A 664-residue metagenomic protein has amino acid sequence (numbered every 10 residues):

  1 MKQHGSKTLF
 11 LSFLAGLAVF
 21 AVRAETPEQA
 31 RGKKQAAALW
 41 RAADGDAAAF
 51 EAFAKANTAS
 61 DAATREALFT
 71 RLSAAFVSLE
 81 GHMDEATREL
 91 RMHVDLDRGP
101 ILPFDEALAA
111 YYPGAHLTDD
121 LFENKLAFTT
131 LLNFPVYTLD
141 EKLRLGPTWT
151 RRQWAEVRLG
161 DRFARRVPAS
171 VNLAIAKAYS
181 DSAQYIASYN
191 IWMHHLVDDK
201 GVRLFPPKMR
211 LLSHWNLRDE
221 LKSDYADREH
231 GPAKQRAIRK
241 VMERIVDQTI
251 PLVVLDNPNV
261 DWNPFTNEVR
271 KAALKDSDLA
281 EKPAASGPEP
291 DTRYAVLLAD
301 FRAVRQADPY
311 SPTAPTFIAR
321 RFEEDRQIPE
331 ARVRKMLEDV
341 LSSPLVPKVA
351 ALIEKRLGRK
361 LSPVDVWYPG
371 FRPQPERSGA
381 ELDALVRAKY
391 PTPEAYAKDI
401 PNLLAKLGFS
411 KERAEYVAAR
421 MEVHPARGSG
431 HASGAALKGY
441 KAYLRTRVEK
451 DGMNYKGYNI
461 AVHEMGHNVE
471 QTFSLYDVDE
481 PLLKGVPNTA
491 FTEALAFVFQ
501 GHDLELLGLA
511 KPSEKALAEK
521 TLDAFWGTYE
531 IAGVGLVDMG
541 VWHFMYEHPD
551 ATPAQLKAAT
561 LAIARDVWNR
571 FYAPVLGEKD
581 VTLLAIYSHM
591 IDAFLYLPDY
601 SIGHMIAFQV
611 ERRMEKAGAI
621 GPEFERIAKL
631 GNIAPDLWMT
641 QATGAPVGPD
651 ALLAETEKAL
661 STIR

Functional and structural regions predicted by a protein language model:
K2-F10: Bacterial N-terminal signal peptides that target proteins for export
L11-A18: Bacterial N-terminal signal peptides
F20-R23: Sec/Tat signal peptide C-region and signal peptidase I cleavage site
E25-L274, V304-R377, D550-R664: C-terminal, non-catalytic "cap/extension" segments appended to globular domains
R270-K441: Contiguous, non-catalytic segments that form substrate-binding/exosite surfaces or channel walls
L444-L475, A496-F497: Active-site recognition of the HExxH zinc-binding catalytic motif
F473-A524, G603: Post-HExxH zinc-binding segment in Zn-dependent metallohydrolases
E505-S588: Long, amphipathic alpha-helical stalk/connector segments used for oligomerization, subunit docking, or mechanical
